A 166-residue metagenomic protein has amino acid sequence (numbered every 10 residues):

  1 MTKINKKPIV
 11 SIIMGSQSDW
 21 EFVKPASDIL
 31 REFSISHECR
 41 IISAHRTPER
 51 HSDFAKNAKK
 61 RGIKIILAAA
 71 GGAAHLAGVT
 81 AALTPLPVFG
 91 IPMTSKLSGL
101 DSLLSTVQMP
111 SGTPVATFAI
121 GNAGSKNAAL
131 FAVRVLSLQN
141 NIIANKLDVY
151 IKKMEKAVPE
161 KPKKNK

Functional and structural regions predicted by a protein language model:
N5-R46: Glycine-rich phosphate/diphosphate-binding loop of Rossmann-like nucleotide-binding domains
P8, I35-S36, P85-L86, Q108-T117: Glycine/charged-rich beta-loop-alpha catalytic/anionic-binding loops adjacent to active sites
D19-V23, P48-H51, A70-V79, G99-L100 (+1 more regions): Short glycine/serine/threonine-rich phosphate/pyrophosphate-binding segments that cradle anionic phosphate groups
H37-R61: N-terminal beta-loop-helix "entrance" segment that forms/cooperates in small-molecule cofactor or anionic ligand
F54-P92: Glycine-rich phosphate-binding loop
L97-N145: Short, glycine-/small-residue-rich phosphate/pyrophosphate-handling segment
N140-K166: Internal, active-site/partner-interface "lid" segment
